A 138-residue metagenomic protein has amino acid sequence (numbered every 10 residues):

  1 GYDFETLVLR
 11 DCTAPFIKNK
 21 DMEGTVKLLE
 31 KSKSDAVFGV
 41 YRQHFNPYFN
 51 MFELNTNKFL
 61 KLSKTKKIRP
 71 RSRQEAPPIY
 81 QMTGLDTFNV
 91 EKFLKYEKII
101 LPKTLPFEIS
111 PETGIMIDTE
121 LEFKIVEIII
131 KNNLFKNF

Functional and structural regions predicted by a protein language model:
G1-D3, M116: Glycine-centered secondary-structure boundary/capping sites
D3-T6, P15-K103, E108-I109: Conserved core of the sugar-phosphate nucleotidyltransferase
F107-E108, E112-F138: Hydrophobic helical membrane-anchoring modules
